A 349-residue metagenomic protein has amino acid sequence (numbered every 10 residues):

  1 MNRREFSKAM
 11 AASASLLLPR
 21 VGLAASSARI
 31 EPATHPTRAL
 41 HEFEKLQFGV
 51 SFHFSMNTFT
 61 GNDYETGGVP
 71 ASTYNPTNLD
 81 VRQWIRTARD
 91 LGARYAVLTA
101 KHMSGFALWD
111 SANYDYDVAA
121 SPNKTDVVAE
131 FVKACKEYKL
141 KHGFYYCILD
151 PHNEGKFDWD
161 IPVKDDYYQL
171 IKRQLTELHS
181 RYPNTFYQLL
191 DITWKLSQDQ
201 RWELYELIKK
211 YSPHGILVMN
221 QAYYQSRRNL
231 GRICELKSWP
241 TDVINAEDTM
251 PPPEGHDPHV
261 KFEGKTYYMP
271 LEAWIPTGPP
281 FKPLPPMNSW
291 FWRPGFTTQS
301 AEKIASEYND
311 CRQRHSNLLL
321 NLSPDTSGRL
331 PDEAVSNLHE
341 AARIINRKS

Functional and structural regions predicted by a protein language model:
M1-S7: Twin-arginine (Tat) signal peptide motif
S7-L17, A25-S349: Mature catalytic domains of secreted/periplasmic carbohydrate-active enzymes
